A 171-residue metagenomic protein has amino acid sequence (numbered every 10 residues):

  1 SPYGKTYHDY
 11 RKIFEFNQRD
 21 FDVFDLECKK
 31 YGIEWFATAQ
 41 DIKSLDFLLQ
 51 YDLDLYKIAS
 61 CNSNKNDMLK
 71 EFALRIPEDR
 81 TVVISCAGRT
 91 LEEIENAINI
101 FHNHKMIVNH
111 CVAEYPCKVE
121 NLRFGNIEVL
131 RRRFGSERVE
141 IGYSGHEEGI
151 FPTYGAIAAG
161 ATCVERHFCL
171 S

Functional and structural regions predicted by a protein language model:
S1-S171: Catalytic cores and adjacent flexible loops of soluble metabolic enzymes that perform enolate/carbanion chemistry on
